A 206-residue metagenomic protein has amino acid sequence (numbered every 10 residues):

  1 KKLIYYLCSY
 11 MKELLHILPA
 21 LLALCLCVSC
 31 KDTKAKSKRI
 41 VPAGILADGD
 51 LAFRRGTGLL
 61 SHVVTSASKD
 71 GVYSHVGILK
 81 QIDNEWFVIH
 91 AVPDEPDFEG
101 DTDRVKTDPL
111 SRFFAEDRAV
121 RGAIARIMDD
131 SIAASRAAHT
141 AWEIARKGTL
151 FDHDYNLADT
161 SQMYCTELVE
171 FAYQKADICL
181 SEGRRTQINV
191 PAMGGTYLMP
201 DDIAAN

Functional and structural regions predicted by a protein language model:
K1-Y10: Short, Lys/Arg-enriched N-terminal segments with co-localized hydrophobic residues within the first ~10-30 amino acids
S9-L18: Bacterial N-terminal signal peptides that target proteins for export
L26-S29: C-terminal motif of bacterial Sec signal peptides marking the signal peptidase cleavage site
K31-A43: Bacterial Sec signal peptide processing site at the extreme N-terminus
K31-D32, H153-N206: Activation targets extended, charge/polar-rich intrinsically disordered C-terminal tails
I45, S66, D70-Y73, D130-A134 (+2 more regions): Solvent-exposed, acidic/flexible segments
D48-G49: Loop/turn positions that initiate beta-strands
R55-A125, L150-T160: Glycine-rich catalytic cores of cysteine/serine-nucleophile enzymes that process amide/ester linkages in cell-envelope
